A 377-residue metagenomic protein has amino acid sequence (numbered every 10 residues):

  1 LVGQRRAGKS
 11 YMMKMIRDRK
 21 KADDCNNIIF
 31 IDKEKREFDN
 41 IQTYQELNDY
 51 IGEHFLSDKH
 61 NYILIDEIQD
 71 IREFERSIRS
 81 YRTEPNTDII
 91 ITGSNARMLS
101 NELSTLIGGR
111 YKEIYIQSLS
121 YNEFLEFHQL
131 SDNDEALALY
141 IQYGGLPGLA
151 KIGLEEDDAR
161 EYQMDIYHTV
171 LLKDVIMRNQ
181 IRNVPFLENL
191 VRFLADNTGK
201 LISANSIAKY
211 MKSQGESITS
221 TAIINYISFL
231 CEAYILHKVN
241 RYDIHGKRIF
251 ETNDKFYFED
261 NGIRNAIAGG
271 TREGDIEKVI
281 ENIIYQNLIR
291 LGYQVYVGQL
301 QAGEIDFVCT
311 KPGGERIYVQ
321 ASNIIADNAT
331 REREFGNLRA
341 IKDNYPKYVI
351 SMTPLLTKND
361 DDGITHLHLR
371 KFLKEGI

Functional and structural regions predicted by a protein language model:
R5-R6: Walker A (P-loop) phosphate-binding loop of P-loop NTPases
S10: Walker A/P-loop
I29-K59: Short glycine-rich substrate-engagement loop in P-loop NTPases that contacts/grips substrate
F55-F74: Conserved P-loop NTPase "ATPase switch" module shared by AAA+ and STAND
E75-I91, S104-T105: Conserved catalytic/switch belt of AAA+ P-loop NTPases
S94-A96, N101-L201, N205: Interdomain motor-coupling "hinge/lid" segment immediately C-terminal to the ATP-binding subdomain of NTP-driven enzymes
E155-E315: Accessory nucleic acid-recognition modules appended to NTPase machines
P354-I377: Domain-level recognition of nuclease-like catalytic cores that cleave nucleotide substrates
